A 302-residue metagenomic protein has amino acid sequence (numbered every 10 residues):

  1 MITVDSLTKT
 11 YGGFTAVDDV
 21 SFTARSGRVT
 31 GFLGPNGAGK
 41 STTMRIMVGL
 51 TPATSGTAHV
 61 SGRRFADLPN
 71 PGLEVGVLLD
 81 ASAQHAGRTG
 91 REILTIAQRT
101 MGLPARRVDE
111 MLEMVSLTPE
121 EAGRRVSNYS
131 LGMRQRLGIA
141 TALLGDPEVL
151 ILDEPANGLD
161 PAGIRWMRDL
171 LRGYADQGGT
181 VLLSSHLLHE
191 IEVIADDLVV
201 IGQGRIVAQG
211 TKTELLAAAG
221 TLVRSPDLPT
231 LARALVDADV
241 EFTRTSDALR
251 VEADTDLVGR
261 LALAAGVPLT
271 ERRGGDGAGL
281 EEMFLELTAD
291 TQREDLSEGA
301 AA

Functional and structural regions predicted by a protein language model:
I2-L183, L188-H189, V193-G202: ABC transporter nucleotide-binding domains
T8, F65, R91, L188 (+3 more regions): Alpha-helix N-cap/helix-start and coil->helix boundary motif
S41, A105, G123, R134 (+4 more regions): Structural motif corresponding to alpha-helix initiation and N-cap regions
G62, G72, G90, Q203 (+5 more regions): ATP/adenylate-binding site constellation spanning eukaryotic-like Ser/Thr protein kinases, ABC-transporter
F65, F242, L269-R272: Generic structural signal for residues in well-ordered beta-strands
M167-E252, G274: ABC transporter nucleotide-binding domain
D254-A302: C-terminal coupling/interaction segments
